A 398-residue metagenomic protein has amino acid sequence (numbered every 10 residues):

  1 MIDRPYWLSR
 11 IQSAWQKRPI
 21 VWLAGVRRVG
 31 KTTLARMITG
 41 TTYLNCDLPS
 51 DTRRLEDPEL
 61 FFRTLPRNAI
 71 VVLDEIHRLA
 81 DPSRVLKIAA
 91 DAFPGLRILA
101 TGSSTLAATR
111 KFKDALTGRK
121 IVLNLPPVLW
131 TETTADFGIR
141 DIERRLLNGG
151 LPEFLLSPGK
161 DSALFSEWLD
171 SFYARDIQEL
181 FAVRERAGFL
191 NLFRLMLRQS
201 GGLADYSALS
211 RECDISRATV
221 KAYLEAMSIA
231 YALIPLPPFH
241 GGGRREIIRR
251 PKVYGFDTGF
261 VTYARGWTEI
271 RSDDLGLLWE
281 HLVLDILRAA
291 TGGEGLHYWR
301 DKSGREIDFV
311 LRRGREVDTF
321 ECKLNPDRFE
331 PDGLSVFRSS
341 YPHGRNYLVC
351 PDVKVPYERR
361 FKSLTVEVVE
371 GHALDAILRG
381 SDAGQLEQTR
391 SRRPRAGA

Functional and structural regions predicted by a protein language model:
M1-A14: Pre-Walker A adenine-sensing motif
L23: Hydrophobic anchor at the beta1->P-loop junction of P-loop NTPases
K31: Conserved lysine of the Walker
L34: Hydrophobic positions on the alpha1 helix immediately C-terminal to the Walker A/P-loop
V72, R97-S103: Structural recognition of the conserved hydrophobic beta-strand(s) that form the central parallel beta-sheet of P-loop
L106-I121: Short regulatory helix/loop adjacent to the ATP-binding pocket of P-loop NTPases
G159, A163-V317: Accessory nucleic acid-recognition modules appended to NTPase machines
K354-A398: Domain-level recognition of nuclease-like catalytic cores that cleave nucleotide substrates
